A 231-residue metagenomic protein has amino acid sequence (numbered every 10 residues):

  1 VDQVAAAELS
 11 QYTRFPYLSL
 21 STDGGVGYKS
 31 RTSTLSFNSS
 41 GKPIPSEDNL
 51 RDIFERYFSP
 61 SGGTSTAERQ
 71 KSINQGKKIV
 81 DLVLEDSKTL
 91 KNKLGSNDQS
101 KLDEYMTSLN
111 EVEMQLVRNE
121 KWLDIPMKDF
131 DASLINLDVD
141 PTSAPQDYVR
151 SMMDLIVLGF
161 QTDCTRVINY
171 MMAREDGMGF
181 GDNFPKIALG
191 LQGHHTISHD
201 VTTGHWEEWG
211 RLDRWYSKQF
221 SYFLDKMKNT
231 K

Functional and structural regions predicted by a protein language model:
V1-K231: Ligand-binding pockets and gating/stacking loops
